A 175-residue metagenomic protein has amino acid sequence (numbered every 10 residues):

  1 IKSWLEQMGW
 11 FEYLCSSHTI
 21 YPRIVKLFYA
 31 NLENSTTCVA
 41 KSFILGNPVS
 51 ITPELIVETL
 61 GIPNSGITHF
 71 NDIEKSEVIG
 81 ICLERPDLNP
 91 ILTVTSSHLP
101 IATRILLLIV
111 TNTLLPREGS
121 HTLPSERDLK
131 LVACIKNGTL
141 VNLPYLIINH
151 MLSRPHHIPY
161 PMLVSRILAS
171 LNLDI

Functional and structural regions predicted by a protein language model:
I1-I175: A structural signal for long, well-ordered, hydrophobic/aromatic- and basic-residue-enriched core segments of folded
